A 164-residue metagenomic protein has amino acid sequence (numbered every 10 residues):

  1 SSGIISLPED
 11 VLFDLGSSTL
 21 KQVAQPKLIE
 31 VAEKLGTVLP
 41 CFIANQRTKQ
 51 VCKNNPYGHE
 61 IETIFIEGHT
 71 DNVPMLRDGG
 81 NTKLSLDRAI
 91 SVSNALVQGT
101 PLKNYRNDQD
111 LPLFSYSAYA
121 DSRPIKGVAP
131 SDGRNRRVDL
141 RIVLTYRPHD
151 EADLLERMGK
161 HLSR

Functional and structural regions predicted by a protein language model:
I5-S6, D132: Short, flexible turn/loop "capping" segments at secondary-structure junctions
S6-G16: Acidic/histidine-rich, surface-exposed loop or edge segments in extracytoplasmic proteins
D14-V23, V51-H161: Periplasmic OmpA-like peptidoglycan-binding domain that tethers envelope proteins to the cell wall
E33-A44, N94-L102: Sec-exported extracytoplasmic/periplasmic mature domains
P40-N54: Short acidic alpha-helical/loop segments enriched in Asp/Glu that coordinate divalent cations
